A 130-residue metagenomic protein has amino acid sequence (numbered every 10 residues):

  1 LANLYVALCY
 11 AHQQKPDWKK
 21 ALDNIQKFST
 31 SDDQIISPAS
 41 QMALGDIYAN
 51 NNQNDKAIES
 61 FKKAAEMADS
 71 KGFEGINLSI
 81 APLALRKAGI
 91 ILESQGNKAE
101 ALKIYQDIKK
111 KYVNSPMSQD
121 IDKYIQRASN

Functional and structural regions predicted by a protein language model:
L1, P16, S29-S37, M67-A81 (+1 more regions): Short solvent-exposed coil/turn linkers within tandem alpha-helical repeat scaffolds
L1-K27: Extracytoplasmic/periplasmic/luminal assembly and interaction segments in envelope/secretory/respiratory proteins
V6-L8, L44, A88, I125: Structural register within alpha-helical repeat arrays
Q13-K15, N51, Q95: Structural motif corresponding to the intra-repeat A-B loop/turn of tetratricopeptide repeats
